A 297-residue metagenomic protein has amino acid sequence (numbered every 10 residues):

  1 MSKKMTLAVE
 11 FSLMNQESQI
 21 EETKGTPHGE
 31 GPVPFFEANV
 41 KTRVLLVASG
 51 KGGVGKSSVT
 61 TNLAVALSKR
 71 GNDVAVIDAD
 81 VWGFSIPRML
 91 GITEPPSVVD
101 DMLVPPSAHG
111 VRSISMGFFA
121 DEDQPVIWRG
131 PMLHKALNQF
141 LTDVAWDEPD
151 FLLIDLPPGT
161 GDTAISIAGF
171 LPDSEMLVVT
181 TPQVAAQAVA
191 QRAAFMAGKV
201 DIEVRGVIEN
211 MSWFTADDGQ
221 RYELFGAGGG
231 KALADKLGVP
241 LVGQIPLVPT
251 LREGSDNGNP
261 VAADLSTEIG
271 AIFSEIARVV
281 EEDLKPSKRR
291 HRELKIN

Functional and structural regions predicted by a protein language model:
S2-K51, A277, E281-L284, K288-R289: Extreme N-terminal, non-catalytic leader segments that precede Walker-type/kinase nucleotide-binding cores
L7, D73-V74, V204-R205: Hydrophobic anchor at the start of a short beta-strand that flanks the dinucleotide cofactor-binding loop
K41, G52, D78, I86 (+8 more regions): Residue-level signature of catalytic and energy-coupling elements of molecular machines, predominantly ATP/GTP-dependent
R43-D80: Walker A/P-loop phosphate-binding motif and the immediately C-terminal alpha-helix
R70-W128, H134-A136, L141-T142: Phosphate-binding loop that captures ATP/GTP phosphates
D143-W146, D150-D256: Conserved catalytic-core segment of NTP-binding enzymes
N257-I269: C-terminal boundary of histidine-terminating zinc-finger modules
T267-R290, L294-N297: C-terminal-of-GTPase-core extension/linker across diverse P-loop GTPases
